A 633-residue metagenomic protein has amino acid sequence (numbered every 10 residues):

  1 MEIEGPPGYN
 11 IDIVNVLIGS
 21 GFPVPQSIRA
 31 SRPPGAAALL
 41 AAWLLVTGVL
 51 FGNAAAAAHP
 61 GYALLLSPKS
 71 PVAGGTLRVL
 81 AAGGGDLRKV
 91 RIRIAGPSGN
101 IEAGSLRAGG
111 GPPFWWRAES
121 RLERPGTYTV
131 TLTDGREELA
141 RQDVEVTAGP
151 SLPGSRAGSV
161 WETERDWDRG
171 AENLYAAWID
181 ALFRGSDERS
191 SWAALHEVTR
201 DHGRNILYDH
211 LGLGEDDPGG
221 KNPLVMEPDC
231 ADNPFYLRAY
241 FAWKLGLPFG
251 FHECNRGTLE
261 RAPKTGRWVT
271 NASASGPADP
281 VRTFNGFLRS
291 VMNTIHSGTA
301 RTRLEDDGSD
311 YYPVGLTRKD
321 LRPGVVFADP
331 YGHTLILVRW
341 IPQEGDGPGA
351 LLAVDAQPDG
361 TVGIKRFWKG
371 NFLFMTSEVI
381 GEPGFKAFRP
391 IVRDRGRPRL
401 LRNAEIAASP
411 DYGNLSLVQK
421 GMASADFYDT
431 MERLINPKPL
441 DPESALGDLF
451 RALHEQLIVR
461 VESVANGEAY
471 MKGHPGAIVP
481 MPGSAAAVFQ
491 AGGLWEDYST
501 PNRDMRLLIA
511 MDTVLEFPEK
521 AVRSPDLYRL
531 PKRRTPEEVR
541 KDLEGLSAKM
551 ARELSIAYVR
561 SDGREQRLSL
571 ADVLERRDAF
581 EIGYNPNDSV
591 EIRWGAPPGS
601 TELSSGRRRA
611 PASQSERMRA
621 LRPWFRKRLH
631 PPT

Functional and structural regions predicted by a protein language model:
Y9-N10, Q26: Short, positively charged and aromatic/hydrophobic N-terminal segments
A37-G52: Bacterial N-terminal signal peptides
A58-G154: Contiguous segments within soluble domain cores/interaction surfaces
G149-N285, P525-T633: Active-site-adjacent structural elements in enzyme catalytic domains
L259, P263-P323: Conserved active-site-adjacent core of cysteine acyl-enzyme catalytic domains
T334-P342: Short beta-strand-centered aromatic/proline hotspots
Q343-A356: Short, solvent-exposed secondary-structure boundary/capping segments
G360-L530: Low-complexity, Gly/Ser/Thr/Pro-rich intrinsically disordered linker/tail segments
